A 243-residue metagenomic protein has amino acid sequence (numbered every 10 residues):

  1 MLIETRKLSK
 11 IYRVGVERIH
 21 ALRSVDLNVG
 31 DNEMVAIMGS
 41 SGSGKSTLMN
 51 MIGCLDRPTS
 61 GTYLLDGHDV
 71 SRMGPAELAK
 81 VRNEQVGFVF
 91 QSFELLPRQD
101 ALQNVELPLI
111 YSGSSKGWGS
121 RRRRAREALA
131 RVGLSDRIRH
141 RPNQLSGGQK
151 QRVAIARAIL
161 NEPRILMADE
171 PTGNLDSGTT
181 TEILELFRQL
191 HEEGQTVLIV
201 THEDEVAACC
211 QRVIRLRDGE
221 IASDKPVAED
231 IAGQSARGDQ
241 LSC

Functional and structural regions predicted by a protein language model:
L2-L216: ABC family nucleotide-binding domain
E220-C243: Conserved beta-strand-loop-alpha-helix hinge in the C-terminal portion of ABC ATPase nucleotide-binding domains
